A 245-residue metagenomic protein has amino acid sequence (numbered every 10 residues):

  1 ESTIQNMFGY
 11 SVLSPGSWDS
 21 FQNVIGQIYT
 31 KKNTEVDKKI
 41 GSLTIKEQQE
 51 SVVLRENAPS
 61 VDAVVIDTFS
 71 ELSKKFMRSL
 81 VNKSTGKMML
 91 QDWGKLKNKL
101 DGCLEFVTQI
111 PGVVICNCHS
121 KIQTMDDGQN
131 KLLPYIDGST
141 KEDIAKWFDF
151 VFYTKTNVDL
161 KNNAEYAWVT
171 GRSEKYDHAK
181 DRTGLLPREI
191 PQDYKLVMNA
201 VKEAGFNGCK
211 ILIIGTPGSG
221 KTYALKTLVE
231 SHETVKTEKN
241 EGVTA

Functional and structural regions predicted by a protein language model:
T3-T85, A245: Conserved nucleotide-sensing/catalytic segment adjacent to the nucleotide-binding pocket in NTP-handling enzymes
A63-E142: P-loop NTPase motor core
I122-G208: Conserved GTP-binding G-domain of TRAFAC-class P-loop NTPases and closely related GTPase folds
K210-I214: Short hydrophobic/aromatic beta-strand immediately N-terminal to the Walker A/P-loop
P217: The conserved Walker
K221: Conserved lysine of the Walker
A224, L228: Hydrophobic positions on the alpha1 helix immediately C-terminal to the Walker A/P-loop
E230-T244: Post-Walker A helix-loop "phosphate-sensing" segment adjacent to the P-loop in P-loop NTPases
